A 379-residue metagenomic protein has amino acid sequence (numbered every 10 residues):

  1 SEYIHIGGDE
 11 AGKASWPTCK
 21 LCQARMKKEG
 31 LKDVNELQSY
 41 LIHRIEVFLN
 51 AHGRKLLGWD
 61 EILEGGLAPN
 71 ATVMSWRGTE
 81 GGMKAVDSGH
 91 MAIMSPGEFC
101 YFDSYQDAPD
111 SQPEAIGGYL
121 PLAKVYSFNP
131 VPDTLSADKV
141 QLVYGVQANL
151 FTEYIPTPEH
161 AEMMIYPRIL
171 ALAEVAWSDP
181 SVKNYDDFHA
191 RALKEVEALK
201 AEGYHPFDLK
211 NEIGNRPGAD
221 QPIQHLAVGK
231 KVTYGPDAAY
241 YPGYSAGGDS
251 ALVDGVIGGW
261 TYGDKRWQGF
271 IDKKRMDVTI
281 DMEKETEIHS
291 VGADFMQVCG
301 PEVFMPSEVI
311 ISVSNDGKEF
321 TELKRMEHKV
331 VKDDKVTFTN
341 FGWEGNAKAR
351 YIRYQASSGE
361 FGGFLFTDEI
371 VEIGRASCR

Functional and structural regions predicted by a protein language model:
S1-P69, W76-K84: Active-site neighborhood of glycoside hydrolase catalytic domains
I6, L49, V73, I169 (+2 more regions): Hydrophobic, well-ordered secondary-structure elements that form the walls of internal hydrophobic environments
W16-T18, K84-A85, S104-Y105, V303-M305 (+1 more regions): Short, solvent-exposed loop/turn and secondary-structure capping segments
K20-E29, V73, A108-S111, E308 (+1 more regions): Short secondary-structure boundary/capping segments
K55-E61, G66-A71, W76-P222: Flexible, acidic glycine-rich loops studded with aromatic residues
Q221-I257: Predominantly extracellular/luminal regions of secreted and cell-surface proteins, especially disulfide-bonded
G258-K324, K335-S377: Aromatic, loop-rich ligand-recognition surfaces of beta-strand-rich domains
K329-K335: Short proline/glycine- and polar residue-rich coil/turn motifs
